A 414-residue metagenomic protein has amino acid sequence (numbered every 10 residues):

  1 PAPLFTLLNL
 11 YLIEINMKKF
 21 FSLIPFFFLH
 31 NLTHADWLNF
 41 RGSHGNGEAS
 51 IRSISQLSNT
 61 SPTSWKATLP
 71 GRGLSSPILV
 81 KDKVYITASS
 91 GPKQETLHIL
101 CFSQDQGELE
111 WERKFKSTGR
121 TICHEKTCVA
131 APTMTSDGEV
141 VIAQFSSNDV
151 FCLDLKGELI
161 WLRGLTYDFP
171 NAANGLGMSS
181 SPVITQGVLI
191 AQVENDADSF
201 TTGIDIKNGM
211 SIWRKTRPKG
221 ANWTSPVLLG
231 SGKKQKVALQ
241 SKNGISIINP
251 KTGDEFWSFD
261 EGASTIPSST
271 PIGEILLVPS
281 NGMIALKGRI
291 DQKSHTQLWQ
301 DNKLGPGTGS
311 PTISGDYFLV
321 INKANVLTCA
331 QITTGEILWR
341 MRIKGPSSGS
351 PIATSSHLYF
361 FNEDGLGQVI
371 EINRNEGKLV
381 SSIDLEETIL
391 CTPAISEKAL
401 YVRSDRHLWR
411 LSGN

Functional and structural regions predicted by a protein language model:
A2-N9: Extreme N-terminal basic, low-complexity initiation segments that serve as generic localization/processing leaders
E14-F20: Positively charged n-region of N-terminal signal peptides that target proteins for export
F20-L29: Sec-dependent N-terminal signal peptides
H34-N414: Noncatalytic, solvent-exposed loop/strand surfaces of beta-propeller-type extracellular/periplasmic domains
